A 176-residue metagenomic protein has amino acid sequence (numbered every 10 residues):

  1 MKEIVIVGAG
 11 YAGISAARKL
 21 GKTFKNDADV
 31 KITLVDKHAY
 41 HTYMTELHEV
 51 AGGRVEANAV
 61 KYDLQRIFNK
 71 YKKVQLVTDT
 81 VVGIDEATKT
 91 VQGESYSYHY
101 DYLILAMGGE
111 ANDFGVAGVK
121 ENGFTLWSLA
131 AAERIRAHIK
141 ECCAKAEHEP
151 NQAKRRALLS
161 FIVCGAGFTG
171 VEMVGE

Functional and structural regions predicted by a protein language model:
M1-E3, V74-I162: FAD-binding core/adjacent interface of flavoenzyme oxidoreductases
M1-Q75, V82, F161-I162, V171-E176: Beta1-alpha1 glycine-rich phosphate/pyrophosphate-binding loop at the start of Rossmann-like nucleotide-binding domains
G165: Conserved glycine-rich "GG(E/T)P / GGGxP" loop and the immediately following alpha-helix in the radical SAM core
F168: Conserved anion/nucleotide-ligand pocket segment
